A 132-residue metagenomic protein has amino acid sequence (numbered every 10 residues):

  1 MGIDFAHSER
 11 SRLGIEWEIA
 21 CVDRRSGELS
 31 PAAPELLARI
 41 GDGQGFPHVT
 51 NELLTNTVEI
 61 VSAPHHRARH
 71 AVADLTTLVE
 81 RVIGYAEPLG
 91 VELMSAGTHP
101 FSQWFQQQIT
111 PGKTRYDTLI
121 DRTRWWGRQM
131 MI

Functional and structural regions predicted by a protein language model:
M1-M131: Terminal catalytic/cofactor-binding subdomain
